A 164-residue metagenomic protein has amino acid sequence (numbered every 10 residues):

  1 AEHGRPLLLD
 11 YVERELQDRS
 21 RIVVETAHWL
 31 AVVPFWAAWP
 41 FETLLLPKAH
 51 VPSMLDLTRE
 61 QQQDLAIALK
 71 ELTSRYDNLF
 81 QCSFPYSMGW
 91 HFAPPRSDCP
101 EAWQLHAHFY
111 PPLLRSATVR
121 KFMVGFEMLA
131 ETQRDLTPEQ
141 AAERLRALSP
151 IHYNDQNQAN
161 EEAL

Functional and structural regions predicted by a protein language model:
A1-L164: HIT superfamily nucleotide-processing domains
